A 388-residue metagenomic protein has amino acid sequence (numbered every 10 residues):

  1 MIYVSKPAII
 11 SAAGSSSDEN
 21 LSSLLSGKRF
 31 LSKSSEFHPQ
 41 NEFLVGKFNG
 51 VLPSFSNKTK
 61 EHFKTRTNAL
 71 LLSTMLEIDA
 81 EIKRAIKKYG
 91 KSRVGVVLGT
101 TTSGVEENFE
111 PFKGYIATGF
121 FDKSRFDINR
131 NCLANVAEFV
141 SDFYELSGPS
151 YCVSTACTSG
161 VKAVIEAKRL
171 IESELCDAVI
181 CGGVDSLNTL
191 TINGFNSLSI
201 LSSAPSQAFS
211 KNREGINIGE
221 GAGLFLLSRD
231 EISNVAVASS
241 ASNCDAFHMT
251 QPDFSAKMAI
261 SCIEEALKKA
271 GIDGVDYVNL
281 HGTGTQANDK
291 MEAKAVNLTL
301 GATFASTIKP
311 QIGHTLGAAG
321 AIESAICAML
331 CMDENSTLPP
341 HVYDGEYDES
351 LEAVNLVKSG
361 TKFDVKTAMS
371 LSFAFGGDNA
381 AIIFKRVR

Functional and structural regions predicted by a protein language model:
M1-K60, D230-A238, A325-H341, A380 (+1 more regions): ACP-dependent fatty acid/polyketide chain-elongation machinery
M1-V4, K64-A80, R84-G90: N-terminal amphipathic, basic-rich helices that act as targeting or association modules
I2-P7, D18, S22-E36, Q40-L44 (+4 more regions): Condensing-enzyme catalytic core mediating Claisen C-C bond formation in acyl metabolism
K6, L24, V96, V140 (+10 more regions): Conserved small-residue
S32-S73, S103-E166, T191-N193, S197-I218 (+1 more regions): Conserved catalytic cysteine-centered active-site region of acyl-thioester-dependent Claisen-condensing enzymes
L71-K83, A134-V136, A163, A222 (+1 more regions): Short, well-ordered amphipathic alpha-helical segments that serve as non-catalytic structural scaffolds within diverse
R84-G95, G99, F112-R125, F139-P149 (+7 more regions): Structural signature of cysteine-dependent C-C bond-forming condensing enzymes
M249-S255, G284-T299, G317-I322: Short glycine/threonine-rich loop-to-helix capping motif typified by GTGT followed within a few residues by an Asp-Pro
